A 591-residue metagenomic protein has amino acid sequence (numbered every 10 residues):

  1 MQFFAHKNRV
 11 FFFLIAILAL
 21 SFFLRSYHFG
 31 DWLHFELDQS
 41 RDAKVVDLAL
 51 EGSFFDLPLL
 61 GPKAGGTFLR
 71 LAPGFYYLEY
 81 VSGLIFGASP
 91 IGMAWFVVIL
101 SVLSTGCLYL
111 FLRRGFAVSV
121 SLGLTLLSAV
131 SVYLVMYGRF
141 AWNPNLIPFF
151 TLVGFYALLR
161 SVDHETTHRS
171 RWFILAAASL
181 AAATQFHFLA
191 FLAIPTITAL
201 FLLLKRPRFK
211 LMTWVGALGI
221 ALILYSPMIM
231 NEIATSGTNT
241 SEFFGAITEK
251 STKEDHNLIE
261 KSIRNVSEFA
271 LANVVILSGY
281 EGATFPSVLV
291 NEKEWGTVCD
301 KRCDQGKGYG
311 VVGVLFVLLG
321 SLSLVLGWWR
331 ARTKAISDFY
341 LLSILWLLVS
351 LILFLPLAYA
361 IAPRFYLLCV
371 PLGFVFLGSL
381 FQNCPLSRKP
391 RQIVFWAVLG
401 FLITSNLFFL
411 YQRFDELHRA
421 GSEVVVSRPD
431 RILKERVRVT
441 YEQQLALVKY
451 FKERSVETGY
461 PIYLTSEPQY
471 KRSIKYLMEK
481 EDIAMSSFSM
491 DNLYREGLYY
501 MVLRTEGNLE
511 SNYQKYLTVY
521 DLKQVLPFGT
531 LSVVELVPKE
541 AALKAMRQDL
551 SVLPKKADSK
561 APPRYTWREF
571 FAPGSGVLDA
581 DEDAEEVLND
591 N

Functional and structural regions predicted by a protein language model:
Q2-N231, T235-G237, K301-L386: Membrane-integral, polyisoprenol-dependent glycosyltransferases of the GT-C/oligosaccharyltransferase superfamily
F29-L37, I233, G237-T252, H418-R431: Flexible juxtamembrane loops connecting transmembrane helices in multi-pass membrane enzymes that build or modify
V215-L271, S405: Membrane-lumen/periplasm interface segments of specific transmembrane helices in polyprenyl phosphate-linked
E249-W328: Lumenal/periplasmic acceptor-binding loop at the mouth of the active site in multi-pass, GT-C-fold membrane enzymes
L380-F381, I483-A484, Y494-N591: Aromatic/acidic, Gly/Pro-rich catalytic loop(s) in extracytoplasmic/lumenal soluble domains of multi-pass membrane
I393-S455, E467-L477, E481, Y565-D579: Membrane-proximal, lumen/periplasm-facing interface regions of secretory-pathway glyco- and lipid-modifying enzymes
S455-P468, E496-R504: Short hydrophobic beta-strand segments
